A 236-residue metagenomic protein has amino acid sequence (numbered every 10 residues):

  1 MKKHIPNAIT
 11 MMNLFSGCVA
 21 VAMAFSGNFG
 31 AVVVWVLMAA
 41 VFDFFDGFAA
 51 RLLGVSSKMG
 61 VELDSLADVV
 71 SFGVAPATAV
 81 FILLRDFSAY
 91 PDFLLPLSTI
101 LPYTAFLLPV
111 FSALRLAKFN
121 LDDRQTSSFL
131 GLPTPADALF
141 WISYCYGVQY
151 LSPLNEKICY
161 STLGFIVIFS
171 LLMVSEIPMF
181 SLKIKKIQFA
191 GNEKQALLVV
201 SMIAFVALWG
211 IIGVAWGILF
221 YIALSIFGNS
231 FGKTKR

Functional and structural regions predicted by a protein language model:
M1, F25-A31, P91-I100, F119-S127 (+2 more regions): Short juxtamembrane and helix-loop transition motifs at transmembrane-helix boundaries in membrane proteins
M1-F44, G217, I222, G228: Topogenic membrane-insertion module of multi-pass membrane proteins
M1-L14, A50-V69, L114-A136, P178-E193 (+1 more regions): Interhelical loop and helix-boundary elements at the membrane-water interface of polytopic inner-membrane proteins
N7-T10, L52-A117: Multi-pass membrane catalytic core of lipid/isoprenoid biosynthesis enzymes
I9-M12, V32-A39, T104-F111, D137 (+3 more regions): Hydrophobic alpha-helical transmembrane segments of polytopic
C18-V21, M38, P76, V110-A113 (+3 more regions): Alpha-helical transmembrane segments of polytopic integral membrane proteins, especially the permease/helical cores
V19-V34, P76-Y103, Y144-S161, L208-I212: Helix-coil boundary and interhelical linker segments in multi-pass alpha-helical membrane proteins
T126-R236: C-terminal membrane-associated helical module and adjoining short loops/tails
